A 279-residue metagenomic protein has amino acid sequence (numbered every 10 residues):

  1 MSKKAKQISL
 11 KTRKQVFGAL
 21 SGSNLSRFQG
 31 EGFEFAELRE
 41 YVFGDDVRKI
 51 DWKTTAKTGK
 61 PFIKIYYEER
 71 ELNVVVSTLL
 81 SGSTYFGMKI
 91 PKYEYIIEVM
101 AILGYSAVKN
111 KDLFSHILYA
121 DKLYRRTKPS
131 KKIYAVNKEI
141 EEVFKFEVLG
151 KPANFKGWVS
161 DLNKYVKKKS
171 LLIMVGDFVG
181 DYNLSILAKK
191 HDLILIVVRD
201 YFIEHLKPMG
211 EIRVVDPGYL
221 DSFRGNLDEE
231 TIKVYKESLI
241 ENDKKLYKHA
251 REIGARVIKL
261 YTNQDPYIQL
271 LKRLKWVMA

Functional and structural regions predicted by a protein language model:
M1-P129, L171-M174: An amphipathic, basic-hydrophobic helix/alpha-beta surface used to engage anionic, phosphate-rich ligands or surfaces
M1-R27, E37, D161, K167-K168 (+1 more regions): Von Willebrand factor type A / integrin I
S83, V179-D181: Short acidic, S/G/P-rich loop/turn micro-motifs used as interaction or catalytic elements
E94, L149-K156, E237-I240: Conserved phosphate-coordination/catalytic loops
A120-Y124, G180, Q264-D265: Short, internal active-site loops enriched in acidic
R126-E141, E229, K248-A255: Short, electropositive alpha-helical surface patch
Y134-S170, Y182, D200: Von Willebrand factor
